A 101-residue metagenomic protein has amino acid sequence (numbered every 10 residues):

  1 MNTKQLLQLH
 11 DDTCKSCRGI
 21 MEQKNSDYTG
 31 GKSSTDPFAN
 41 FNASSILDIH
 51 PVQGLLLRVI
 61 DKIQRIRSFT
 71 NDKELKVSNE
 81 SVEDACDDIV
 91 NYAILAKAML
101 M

Functional and structural regions predicted by a protein language model:
M1-M101: Intrinsically disordered, low-complexity regulatory regions that flank transcription factor DNA-binding cores
